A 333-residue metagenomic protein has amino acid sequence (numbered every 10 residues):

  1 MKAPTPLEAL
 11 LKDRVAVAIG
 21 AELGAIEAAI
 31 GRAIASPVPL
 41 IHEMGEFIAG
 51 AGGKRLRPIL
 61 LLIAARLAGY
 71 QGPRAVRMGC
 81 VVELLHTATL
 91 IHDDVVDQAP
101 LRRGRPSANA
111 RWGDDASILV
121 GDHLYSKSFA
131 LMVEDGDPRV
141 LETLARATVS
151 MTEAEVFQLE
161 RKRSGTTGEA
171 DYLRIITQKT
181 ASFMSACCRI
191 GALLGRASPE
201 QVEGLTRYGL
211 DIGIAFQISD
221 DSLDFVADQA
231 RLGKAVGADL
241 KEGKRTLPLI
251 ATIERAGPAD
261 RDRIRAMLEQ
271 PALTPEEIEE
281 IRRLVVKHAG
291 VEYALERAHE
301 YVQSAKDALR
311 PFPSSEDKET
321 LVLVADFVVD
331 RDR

Functional and structural regions predicted by a protein language model:
M1-R333: All-alpha prenyltransferase/terpene-synthase fold signal
